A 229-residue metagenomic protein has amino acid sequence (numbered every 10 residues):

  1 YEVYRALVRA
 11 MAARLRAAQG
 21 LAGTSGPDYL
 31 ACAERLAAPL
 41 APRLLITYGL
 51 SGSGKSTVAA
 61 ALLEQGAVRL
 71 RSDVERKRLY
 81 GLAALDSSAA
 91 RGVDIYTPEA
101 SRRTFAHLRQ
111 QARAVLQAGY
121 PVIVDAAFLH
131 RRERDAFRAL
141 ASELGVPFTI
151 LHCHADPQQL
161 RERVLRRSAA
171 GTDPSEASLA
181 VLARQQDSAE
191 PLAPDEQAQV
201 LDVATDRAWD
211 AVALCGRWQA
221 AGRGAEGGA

Functional and structural regions predicted by a protein language model:
Y1-A37: Helix-rich C-terminal or lid/interface subdomains of diverse kinases
L45-T47: Hydrophobic anchor at the beta1->P-loop junction of P-loop NTPases
G52: Walker A (P-loop) phosphate-binding loop of P-loop NTPases
K55: Conserved lysine of the Walker
V58: Hydrophobic positions on the alpha1 helix immediately C-terminal to the Walker A/P-loop
L63-Y120: Conserved substrate/cofactor phosphate-moiety recognition/catalytic segment in nucleotide-dependent phosphotransferases
G81, A89-E99, S142-L192: A glycine- and Lys/Arg-enriched "phosphate-lid" helix/loop adjacent to the NTP-binding pocket of small-molecule kinases
A169-C215, Q219-A229: Small-molecule kinase domains that catalyze NTP-dependent phosphoryl transfer to phosphate-bearing small molecules
